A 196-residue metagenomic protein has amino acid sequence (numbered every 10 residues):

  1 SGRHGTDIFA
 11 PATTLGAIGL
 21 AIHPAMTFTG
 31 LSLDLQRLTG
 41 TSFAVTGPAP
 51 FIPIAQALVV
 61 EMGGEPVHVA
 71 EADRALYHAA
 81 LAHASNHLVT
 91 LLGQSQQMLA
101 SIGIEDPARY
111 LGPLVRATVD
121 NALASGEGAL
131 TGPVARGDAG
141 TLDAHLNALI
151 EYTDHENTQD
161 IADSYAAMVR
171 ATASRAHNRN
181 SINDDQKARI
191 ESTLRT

Functional and structural regions predicted by a protein language model:
S1-D34: Rossmann-like NAD(P)(H) cofactor-binding subdomain of soluble oxidoreductases
G2-R3, A49, A139: Alpha-helix N-cap/helix-start capping motif
R3-T6, N180-D185, I190-T196: Solvent-exposed interaction surfaces and binding hotspots enriched for charged
G5-D7, I52, L142: Short, well-ordered alpha-helical microsegments
A12, G16-I18, L33-A124, E151-H155 (+1 more regions): Internal alpha-helical scaffold of NAD(P)-dependent oxidoreductase catalytic cores
H23, H78, H145: Histidine-centered active-site/metal-ligand motif
V119-R189: Interdomain hinge/lid region at the active-site interface of Rossmann-like NAD(P)-dependent oxidoreductases
